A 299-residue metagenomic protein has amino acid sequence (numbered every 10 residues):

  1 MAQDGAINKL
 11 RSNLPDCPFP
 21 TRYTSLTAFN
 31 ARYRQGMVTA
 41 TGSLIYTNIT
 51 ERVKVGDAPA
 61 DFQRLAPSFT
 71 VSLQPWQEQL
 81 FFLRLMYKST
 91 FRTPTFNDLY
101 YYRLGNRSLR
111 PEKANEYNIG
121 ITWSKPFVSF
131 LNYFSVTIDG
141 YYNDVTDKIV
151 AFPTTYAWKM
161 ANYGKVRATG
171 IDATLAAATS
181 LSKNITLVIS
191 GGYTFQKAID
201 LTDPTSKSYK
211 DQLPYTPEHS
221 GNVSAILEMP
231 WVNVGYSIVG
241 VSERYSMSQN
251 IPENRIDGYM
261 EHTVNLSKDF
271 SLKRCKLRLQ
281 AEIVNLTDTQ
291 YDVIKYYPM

Functional and structural regions predicted by a protein language model:
M1-Q3, G42, F69, L83-Y87 (+8 more regions): Membrane-embedded beta-strand positions of outer-membrane beta-barrel proteins
M1-R11, P18-G56, F62-S72, M86-K88 (+2 more regions): Surface-exposed extracellular loop regions of Gram-negative outer-membrane beta-barrel proteins
P15-Y23, D57-R64, G105-K113, M160-A168 (+3 more regions): Replace "Gram-negative outer membrane beta-barrel proteins" with "bacterial and organellar outer membrane beta-barrel
Y23-F29, L65-F69, G105, N115-I119 (+4 more regions): Hydrophobic, lipid-facing positions within transmembrane beta-strands of outer-membrane proteins
G36-V38, P75-F81, P126-F134, S180-L187 (+2 more regions): Short loop/turn motifs that connect adjacent beta-strands in outer-membrane beta-barrel proteins
M37-V38, I49, S135-D144, A161-S248 (+1 more regions): Gram-negative outer-membrane beta-barrel transporters
W76, L83-M86, R92, E112-A178 (+2 more regions): Membrane-embedded beta-barrel scaffold of Gram-negative outer-membrane proteins
Y141, T146, G240-S246, L266-M299: C-terminal beta-signal and adjacent terminal beta-strands/loops of Gram-negative outer-membrane beta-barrel proteins
